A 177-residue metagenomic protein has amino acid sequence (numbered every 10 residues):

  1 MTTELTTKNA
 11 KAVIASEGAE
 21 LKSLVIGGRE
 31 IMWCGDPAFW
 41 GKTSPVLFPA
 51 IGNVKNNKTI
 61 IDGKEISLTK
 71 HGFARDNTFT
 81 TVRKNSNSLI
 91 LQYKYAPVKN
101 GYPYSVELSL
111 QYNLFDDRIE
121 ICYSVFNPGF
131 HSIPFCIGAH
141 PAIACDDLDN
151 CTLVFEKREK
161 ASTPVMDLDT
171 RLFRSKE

Functional and structural regions predicted by a protein language model:
M1-I61, E65-L68: Beta-strand-rich N-terminal accessory domains
T3, L89-L91, L108-L110, I121 (+1 more regions): Hydrophobic residues positioned within well-ordered beta-strands of beta-sheet architectures
K8, G18, N53, F73-D76 (+2 more regions): Residues that act as N-cap/strand-start positions at coil-to-secondary-structure junctions
N9-I14, L110-Y112, I119-N127: Short, well-ordered beta-strand segments enriched in hydrophobic/aromatic residues
A19, P103-E107, L114-E120, F130-P134: Coil-to-beta-strand transition motifs
E65-D116: Extended, loop-rich substrate-binding clefts of extracytoplasmic carbohydrate-active enzymes
E120-V125, G129-D146: Loop-centered beta-sheet repeat module
P134, A142-E177: Active-site/ligand-binding surface loops and adjacent short beta/alpha elements that line catalytic pockets across
